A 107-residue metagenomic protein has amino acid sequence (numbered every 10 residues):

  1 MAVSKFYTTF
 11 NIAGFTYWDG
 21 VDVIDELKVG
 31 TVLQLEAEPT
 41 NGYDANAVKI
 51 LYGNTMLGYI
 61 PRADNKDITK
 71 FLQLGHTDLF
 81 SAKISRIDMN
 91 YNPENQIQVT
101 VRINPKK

Functional and structural regions predicted by a protein language model:
M1-K107: Conserved active-site motif detector
